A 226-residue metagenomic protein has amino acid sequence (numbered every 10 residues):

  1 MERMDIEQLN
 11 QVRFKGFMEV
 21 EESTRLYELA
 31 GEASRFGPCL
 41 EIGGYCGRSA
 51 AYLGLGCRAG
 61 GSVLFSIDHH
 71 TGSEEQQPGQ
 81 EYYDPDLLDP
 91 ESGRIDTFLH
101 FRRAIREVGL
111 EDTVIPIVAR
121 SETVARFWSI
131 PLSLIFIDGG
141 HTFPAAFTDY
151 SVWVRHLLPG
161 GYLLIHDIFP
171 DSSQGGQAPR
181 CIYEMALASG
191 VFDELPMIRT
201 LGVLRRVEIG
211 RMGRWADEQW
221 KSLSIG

Functional and structural regions predicted by a protein language model:
M1-E2: Non-catalytic substrate-recognition/targeting regions of SAM-dependent transferases
D5-F17, S23-G226: S-adenosylmethionine/decaboxylated-SAM
